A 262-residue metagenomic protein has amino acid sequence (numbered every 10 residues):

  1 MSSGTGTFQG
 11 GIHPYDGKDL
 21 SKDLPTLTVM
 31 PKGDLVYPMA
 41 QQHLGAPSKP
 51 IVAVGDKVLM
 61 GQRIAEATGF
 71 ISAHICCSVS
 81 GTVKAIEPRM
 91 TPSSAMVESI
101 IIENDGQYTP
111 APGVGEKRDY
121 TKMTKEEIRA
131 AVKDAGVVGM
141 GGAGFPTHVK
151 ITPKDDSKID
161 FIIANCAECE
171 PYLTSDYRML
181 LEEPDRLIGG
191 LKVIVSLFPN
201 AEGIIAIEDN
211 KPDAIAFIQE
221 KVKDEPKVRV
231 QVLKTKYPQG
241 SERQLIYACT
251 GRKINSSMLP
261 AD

Functional and structural regions predicted by a protein language model:
M1-I51: N-terminal, Lys/Arg-enriched amphipathic/low-complexity engagement segments that precede the first folded domain
S48-K57, G61: Short histidine-centered loop motifs in beta-beta connectors
V58-S72, E87-M90, E98-N104: Short hydrophobic beta/alpha edge segments that flank linear recognition/processing sites
H74-C76: Small beta-strand-rich domains/subdomains or short beta-sheet motifs embedded in larger alpha/beta proteins
G81-V83: Conserved hydrophobic positions within beta-strands
S94, I100-A164: Hydrophobic alpha-helical hairpins/lids featuring a short glycine-rich hinge
L181-L197: Histidine-anchored nucleotide/phosphate-binding helix
A201-D262: Hydrophobic alpha-helical positions that pack around
